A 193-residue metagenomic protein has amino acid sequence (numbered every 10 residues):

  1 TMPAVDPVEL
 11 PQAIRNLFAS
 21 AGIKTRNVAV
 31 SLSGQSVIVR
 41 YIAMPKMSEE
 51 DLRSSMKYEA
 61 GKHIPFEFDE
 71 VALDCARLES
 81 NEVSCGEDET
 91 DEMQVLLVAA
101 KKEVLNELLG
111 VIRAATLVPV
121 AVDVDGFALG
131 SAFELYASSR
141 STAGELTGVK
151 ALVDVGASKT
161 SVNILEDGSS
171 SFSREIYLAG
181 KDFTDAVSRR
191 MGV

Functional and structural regions predicted by a protein language model:
T1, Q12, K24-S31, S84-C85 (+3 more regions): Gly/Thr-rich phosphate-binding beta-strand-loop-beta motif of the actin/hexokinase/Hsp70
A4-V5, A13, N27-S138: Active-site neighborhood for divalent-cation/phosphate handling
L10-F18: Short, well-ordered amphipathic alpha-helical segments that serve as non-catalytic structural scaffolds within diverse
N16, G110, D185: Surface-exposed charge patches
Y41, S173-E175: Residue-level detector of high-confidence beta-strand sites
G126, Y177-G180: Residue-level detector of flexible, active-site-proximal loop/helix-junction positions within diverse enzyme catalytic
S188-V193: A mobile "lid/hinge" subdomain adjacent to the ATP/sugar-phosphate binding pocket shared across diverse ATP-dependent
